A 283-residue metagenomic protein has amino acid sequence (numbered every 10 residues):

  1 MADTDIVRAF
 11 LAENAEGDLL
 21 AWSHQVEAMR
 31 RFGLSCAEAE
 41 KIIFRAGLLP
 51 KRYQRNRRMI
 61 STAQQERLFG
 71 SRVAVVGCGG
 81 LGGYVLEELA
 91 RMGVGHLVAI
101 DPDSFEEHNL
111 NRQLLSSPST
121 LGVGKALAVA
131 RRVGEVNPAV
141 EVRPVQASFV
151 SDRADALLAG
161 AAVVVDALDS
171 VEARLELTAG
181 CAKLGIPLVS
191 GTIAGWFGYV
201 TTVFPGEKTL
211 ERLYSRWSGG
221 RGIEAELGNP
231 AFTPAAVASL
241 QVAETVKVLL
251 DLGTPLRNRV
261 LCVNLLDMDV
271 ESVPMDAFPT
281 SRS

Functional and structural regions predicted by a protein language model:
M1-V73: N-terminal charged helix/coil linker that caps or initiates catalytic domains
A2-H24, P144, F149-V150, D155 (+4 more regions): E1/E1-like adenylate-forming module used to activate ubiquitin-like modifiers and sulfur-carrier proteins
E40-K41, I100-N137: Glycine-rich phosphate-binding loop and adjoining beta1-alpha1-beta2 segment of Rossmann-like nucleotide-binding folds
Q64-D101: Glycine-rich adenosine-cofactor-binding loop
V85-L86, V129, L177: Hydrophobic residues within alpha-helices that form the first helical element adjacent to the glycine-rich loop
G95, E141, P187: Residue-level detector of anion-binding/catalytic polar loops
L252-V263: Core catalytic loop region at the nicotinamide-binding pocket of NAD(P)H-dependent oxidoreductases
